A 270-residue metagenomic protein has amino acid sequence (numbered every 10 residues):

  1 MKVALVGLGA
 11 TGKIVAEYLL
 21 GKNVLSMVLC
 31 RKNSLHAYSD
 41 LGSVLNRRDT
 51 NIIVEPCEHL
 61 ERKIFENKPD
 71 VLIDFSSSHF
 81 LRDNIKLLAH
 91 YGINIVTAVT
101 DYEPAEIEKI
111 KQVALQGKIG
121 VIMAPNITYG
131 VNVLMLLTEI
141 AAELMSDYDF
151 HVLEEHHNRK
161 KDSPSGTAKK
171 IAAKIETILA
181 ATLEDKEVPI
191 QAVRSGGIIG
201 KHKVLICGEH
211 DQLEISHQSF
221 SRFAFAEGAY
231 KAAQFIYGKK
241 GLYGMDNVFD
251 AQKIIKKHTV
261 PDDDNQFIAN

Functional and structural regions predicted by a protein language model:
K2, V6, A10-K63, S146-I268: C-terminal substrate-binding/catalytic lobe of Rossmann-fold NAD(P)-dependent oxidoreductases
S26, I95-V96, V121: Hydrophobic beta-strand scaffold residues
R62-L88, Y102-A105: Beta-loop-alpha module in the N-terminal Rossmann-like domain of NAD(P)-dependent dehydrogenases, especially those
H79, K86, V99-V121, N132 (+1 more regions): Rossmann-fold NAD(P)-binding glycine/threonine-rich loop
Y91-N94, G117-I119: A short helix->loop->beta-strand "cap" motif at the edges of active sites that frequently abuts
T100-Y102, N126-T128, E155-H157: Short, ordered loop/turn segments at secondary-structure junctions
A124-F150: Short, glycine-/small-residue-rich phosphate/pyrophosphate-handling segment
